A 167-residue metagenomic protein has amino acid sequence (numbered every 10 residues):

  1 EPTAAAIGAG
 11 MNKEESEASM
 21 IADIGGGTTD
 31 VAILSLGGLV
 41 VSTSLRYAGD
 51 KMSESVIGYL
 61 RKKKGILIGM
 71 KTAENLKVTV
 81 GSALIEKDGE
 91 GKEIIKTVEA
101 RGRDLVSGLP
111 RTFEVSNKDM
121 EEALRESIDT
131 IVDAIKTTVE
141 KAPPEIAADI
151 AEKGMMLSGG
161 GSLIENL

Functional and structural regions predicted by a protein language model:
E1-A22: Conserved phosphate-binding catalytic cores of ATP/NTP-utilizing and phosphoryl-transfer enzymes
A4-A6, S82-A83, L163-E165: Short, active-site-adjacent cap segments at secondary-structure transitions
E17-A18, D30, K153: The start of beta-strands in P-loop NTPase/AAA+ ATPase cores
M20, M52, T72, L76 (+5 more regions): General structural feature for long, well-ordered alpha-helical segments within catalytic domains of soluble enzymes
I21-T28, L34-G38, A48-D50, V56 (+1 more regions): A short acidic Gly-Thr/Ser loop motif
L36-R125: Phosphate-binding glycine-rich/basic clefts of nucleotide- and phosphate-handling proteins, predominantly
A123-I150: Phosphate/ATP-binding catalytic cores across multiple sugar-kinase/actin-like superfamilies, primarily ASKHA
A147-L167: Glycine-rich phosphate-binding loops at beta-strand->alpha-helix junctions
